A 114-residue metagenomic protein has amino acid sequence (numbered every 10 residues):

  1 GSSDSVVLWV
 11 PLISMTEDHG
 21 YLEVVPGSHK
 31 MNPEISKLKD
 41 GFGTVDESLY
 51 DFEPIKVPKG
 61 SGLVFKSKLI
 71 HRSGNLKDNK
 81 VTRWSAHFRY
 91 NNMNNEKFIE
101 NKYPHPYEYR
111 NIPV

Functional and structural regions predicted by a protein language model:
G1-V6: Acidic, His- and aromatic-enriched active-site or binding-groove loops in soluble protein domains that engage sugars
P11: Binding-interface segments
M15-R72: Double-stranded beta-helix
L38, L69-V114: Non-heme Fe(II)/2-oxoglutarate
